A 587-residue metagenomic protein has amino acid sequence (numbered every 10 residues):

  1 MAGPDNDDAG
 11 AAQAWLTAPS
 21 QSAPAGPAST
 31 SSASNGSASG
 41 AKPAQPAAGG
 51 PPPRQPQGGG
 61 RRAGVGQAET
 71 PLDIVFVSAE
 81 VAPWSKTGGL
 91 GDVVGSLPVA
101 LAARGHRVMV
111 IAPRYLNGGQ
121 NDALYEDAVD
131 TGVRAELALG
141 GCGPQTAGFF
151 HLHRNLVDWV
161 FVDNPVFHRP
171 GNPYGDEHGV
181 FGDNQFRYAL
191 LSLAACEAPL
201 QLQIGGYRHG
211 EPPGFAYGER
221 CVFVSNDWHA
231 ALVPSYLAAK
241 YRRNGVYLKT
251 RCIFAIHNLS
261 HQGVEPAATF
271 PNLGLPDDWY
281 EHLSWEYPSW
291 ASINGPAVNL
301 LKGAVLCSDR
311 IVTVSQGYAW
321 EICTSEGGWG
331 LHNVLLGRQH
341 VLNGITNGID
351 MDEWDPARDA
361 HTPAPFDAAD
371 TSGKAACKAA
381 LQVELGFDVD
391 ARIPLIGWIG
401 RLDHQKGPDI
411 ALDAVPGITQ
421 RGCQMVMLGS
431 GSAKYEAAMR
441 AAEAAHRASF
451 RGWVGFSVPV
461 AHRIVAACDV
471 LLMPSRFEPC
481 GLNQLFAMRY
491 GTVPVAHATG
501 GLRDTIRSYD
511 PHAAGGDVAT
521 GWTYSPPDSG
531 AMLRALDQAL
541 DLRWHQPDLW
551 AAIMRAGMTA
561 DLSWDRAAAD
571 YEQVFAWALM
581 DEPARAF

Functional and structural regions predicted by a protein language model:
A2-G26, S32-F587: Catalytic cores of nucleotide-sugar-dependent glycosyltransferases that transfer UDP/GDP/TDP-activated
